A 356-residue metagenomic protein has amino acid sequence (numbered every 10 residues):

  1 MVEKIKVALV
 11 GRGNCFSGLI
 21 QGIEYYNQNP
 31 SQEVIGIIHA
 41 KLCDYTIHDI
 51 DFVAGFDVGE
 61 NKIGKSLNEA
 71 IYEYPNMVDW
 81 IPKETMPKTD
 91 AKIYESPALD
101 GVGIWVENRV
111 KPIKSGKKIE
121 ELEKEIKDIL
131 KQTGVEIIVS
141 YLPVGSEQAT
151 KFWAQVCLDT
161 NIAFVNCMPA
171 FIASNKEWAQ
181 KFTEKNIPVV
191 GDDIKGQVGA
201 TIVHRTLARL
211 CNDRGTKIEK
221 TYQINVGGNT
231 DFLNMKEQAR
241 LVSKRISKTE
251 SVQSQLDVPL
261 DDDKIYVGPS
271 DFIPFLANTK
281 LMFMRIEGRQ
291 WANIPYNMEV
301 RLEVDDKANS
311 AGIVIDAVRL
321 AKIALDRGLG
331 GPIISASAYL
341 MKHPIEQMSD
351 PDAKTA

Functional and structural regions predicted by a protein language model:
M1-W153, L241-R245, M282, W291: N-terminal glycine-/serine-/threonine-rich beta1-alpha1-beta2 phosphate-ribose binding loop of Rossmann-like
L9, F52, I137, F182 (+2 more regions): Catalytic cores and adjacent flexible loops of soluble metabolic enzymes that perform enolate/carbanion chemistry on
V10, H48, K62, E73-M77 (+3 more regions): Active-site-lining helix/loop region of Rossmann-like oxidoreductase modules
V10, Y141, C167-M168, D192: Structural motif
I20-G22, K65-N68, F152, K176-W178 (+2 more regions): Short acidic, glycine/serine/threonine-rich loops at helix termini
V144-D159, C167-P188: Rossmann-fold NAD(P)-binding glycine/threonine-rich loop
F164, P188-V189, I218: Hydrophobic beta-strand scaffold residues
D326-A356: Phosphate-binding loop/pocket of nucleotide- and phosphate-handling active sites
